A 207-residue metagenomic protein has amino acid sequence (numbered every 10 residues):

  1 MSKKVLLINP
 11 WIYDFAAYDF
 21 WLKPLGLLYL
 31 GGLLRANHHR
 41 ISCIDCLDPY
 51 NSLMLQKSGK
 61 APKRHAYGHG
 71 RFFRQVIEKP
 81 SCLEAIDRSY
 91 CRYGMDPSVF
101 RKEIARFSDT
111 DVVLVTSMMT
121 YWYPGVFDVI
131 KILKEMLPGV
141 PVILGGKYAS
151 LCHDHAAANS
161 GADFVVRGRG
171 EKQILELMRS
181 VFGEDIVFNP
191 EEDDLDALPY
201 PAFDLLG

Functional and structural regions predicted by a protein language model:
S2-G207: Acidic, low-complexity intrinsically disordered segments
